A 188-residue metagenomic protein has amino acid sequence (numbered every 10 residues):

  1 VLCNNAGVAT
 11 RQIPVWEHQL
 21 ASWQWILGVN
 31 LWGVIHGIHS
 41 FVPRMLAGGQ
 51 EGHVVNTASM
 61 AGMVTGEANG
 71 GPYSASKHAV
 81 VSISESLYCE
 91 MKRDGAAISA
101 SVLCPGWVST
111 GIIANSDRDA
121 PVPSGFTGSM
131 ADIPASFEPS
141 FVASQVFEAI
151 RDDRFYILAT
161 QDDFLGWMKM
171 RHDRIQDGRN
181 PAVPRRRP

Functional and structural regions predicted by a protein language model:
A6-R11: Conserved NAD(P)H cofactor-binding loop of Rossmann-fold oxidoreductase domains
I13, S40-Q50: A short helix-coil junction within the Rossmann-fold of NAD(P)-dependent oxidoreductases
I13-V15, S22-Q24: Substrate-binding pocket helix/loop in short-chain dehydrogenase/reductase
H18, T65-S74: Active-site loop-to-helix junction immediately N-terminal to the catalytic Tyr of the SDR YXXXK motif in Rossmann-fold
I38, S76: Active-site helix of classical SDR
S59: Residue(s) in the substrate-gating loop at a strand-loop-helix junction that position the organic substrate next
E90-T160: SDR active-site lid
